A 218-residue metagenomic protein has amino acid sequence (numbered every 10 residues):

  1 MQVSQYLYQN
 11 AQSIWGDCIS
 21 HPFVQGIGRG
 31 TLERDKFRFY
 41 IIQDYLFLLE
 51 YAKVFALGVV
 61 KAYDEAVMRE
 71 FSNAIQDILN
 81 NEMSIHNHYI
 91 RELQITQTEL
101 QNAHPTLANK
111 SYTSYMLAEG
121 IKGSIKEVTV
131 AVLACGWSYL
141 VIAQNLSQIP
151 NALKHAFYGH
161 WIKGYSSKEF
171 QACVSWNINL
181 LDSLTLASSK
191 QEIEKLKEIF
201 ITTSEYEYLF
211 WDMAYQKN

Functional and structural regions predicted by a protein language model:
Y8-L32, Y51, I178-A187: Short alpha-helical hairpin
S13-D17, L32-K61, D77, N81 (+1 more regions): Alpha-helical bundle segments that constitute or directly flank the non-heme di-iron/ferroxidase center
V24-R38, E92-Q101, A108-E127, Y158-Y165 (+1 more regions): Acidic/His metal-coordination segments adjacent to aromatic residues that form catalytic metal sites in metalloenzymes
L57-Y115: Hydrophobic/aromatic-rich structural module bridging two neighboring secondary-structure elements via a short loop
R69-N73, A103, V130, E194-I201: Short, charged, amphipathic alpha-helical segments
L79-E82, H86, L140-Q144, L181 (+1 more regions): A structural signal for well-ordered alpha-helices, especially hydrophobic packing surfaces of coiled-coils
V132-T203: An amphipathic alpha-helical core segment
K197-N218: Acidic, carboxylate-rich catalytic segments that either coordinate divalent cations
